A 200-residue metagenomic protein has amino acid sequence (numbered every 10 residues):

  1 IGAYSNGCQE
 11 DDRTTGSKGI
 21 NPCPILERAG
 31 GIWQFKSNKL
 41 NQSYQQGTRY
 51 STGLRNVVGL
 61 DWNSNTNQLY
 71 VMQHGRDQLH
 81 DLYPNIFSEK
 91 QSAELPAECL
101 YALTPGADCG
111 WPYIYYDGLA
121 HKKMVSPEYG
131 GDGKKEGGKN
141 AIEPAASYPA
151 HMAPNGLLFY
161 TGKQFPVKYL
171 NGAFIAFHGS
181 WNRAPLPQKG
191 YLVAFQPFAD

Functional and structural regions predicted by a protein language model:
G2: A conserved catalytic-loop motif detector
S5-Q45, L54-N56, D61-D200: Beta-propeller domain segments
